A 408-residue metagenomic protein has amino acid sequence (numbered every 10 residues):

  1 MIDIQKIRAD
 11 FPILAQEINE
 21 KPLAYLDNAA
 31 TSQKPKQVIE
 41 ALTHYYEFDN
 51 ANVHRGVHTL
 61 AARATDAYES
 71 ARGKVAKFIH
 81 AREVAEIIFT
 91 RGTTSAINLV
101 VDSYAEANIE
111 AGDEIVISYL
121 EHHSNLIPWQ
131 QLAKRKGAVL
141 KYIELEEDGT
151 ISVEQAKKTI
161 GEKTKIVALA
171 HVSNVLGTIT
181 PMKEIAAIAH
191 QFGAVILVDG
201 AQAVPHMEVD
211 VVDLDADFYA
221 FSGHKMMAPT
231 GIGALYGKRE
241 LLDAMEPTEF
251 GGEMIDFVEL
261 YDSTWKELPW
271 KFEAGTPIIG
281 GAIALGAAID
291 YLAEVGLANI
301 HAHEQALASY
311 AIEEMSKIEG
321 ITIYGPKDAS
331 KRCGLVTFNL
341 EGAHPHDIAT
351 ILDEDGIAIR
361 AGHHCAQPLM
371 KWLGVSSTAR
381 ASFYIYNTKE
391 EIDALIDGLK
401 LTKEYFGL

Functional and structural regions predicted by a protein language model:
M1-L408: Pyridoxal 5′-phosphate
